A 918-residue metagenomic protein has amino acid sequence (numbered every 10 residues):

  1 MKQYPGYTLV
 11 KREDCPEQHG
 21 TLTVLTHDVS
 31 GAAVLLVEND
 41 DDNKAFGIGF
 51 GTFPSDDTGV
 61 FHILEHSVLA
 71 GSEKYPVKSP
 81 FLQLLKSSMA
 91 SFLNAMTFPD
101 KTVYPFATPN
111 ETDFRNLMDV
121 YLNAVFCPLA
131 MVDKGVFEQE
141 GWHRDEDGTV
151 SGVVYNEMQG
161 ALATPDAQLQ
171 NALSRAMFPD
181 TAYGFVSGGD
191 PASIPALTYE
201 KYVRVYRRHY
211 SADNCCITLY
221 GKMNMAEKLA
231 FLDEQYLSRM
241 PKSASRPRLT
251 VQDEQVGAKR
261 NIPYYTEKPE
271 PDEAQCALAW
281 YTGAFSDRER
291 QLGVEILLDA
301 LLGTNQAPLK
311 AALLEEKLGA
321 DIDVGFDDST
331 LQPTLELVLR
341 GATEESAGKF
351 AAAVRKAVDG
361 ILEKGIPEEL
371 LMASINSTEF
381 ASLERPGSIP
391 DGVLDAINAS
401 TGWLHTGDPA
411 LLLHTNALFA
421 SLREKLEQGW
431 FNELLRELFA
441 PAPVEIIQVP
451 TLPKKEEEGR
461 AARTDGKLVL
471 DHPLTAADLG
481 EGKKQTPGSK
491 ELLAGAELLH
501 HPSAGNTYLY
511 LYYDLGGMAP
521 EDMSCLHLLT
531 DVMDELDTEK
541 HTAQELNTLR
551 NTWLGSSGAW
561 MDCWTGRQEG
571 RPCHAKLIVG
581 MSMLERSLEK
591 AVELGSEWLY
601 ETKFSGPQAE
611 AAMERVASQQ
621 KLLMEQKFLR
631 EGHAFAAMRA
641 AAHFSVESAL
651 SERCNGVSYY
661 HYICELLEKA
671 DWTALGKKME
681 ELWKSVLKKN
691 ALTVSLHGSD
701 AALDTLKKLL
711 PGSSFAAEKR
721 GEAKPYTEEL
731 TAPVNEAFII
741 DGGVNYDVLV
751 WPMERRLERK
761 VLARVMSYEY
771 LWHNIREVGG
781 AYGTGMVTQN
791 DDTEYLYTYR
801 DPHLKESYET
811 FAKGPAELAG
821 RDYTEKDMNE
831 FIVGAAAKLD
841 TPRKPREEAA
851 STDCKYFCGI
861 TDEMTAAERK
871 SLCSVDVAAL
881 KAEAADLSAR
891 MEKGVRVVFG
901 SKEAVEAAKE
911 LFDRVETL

Functional and structural regions predicted by a protein language model:
M1-A45: Non-catalytic terminal extensions that flank enzyme cores
V37-D40, G47-G49, Y155, Q159 (+9 more regions): His/Glu-based metal-binding/catalytic segments typifying zinc-dependent metallopeptidases
N43-F53, S79-C127, K134-E140, A167-A192 (+10 more regions): M16 family metallopeptidases and their MPP-like homologs
T58-A70, M523, H527-D531: Active-site recognition of the HExxH zinc-binding catalytic motif
F92, V203-R207, Y264-T266, L309 (+10 more regions): Generic recognition of flexible, low-complexity loop/linker segments
R144, T149-A212, T218-G221, M225-D233 (+2 more regions): Hydrophobic, small-residue-rich alpha-helical packing segments that form membrane-like cores
V203-Q235, S651-G656, L675-L710, E892: Non-catalytic, conformational "gating/processing" segments within enzyme and secreted inhibitor domains
S874-L918: In a subset of proteins, long, contiguous C-terminal domains/tails are tracked
